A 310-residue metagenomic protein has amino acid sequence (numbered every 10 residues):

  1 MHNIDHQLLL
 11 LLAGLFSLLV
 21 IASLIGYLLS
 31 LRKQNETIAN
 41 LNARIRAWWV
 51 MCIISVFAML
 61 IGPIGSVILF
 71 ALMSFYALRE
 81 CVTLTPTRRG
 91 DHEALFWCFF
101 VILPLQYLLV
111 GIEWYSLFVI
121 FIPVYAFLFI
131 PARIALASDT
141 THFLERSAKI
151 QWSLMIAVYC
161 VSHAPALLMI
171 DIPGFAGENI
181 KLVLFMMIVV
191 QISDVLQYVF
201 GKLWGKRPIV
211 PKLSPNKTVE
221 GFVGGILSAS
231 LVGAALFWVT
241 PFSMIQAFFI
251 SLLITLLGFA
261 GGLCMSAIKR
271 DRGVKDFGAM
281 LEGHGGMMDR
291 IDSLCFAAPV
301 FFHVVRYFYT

Functional and structural regions predicted by a protein language model:
M1-N216, E220-L253: Membrane-embedded alpha-helical bundles of polytopic integral membrane proteins
D171, H303-T310: Juxtamembrane boundary at the C-terminal end of a transmembrane helix
L203, D271-R272: Helix-to-coil boundary motifs at intracellular loop junctions of multi-pass secondary transporters
R272-S293: Interfacial loop-to-transmembrane junctions
R290-R306: Final/C-terminal transmembrane alpha-helix of multipass membrane proteins
